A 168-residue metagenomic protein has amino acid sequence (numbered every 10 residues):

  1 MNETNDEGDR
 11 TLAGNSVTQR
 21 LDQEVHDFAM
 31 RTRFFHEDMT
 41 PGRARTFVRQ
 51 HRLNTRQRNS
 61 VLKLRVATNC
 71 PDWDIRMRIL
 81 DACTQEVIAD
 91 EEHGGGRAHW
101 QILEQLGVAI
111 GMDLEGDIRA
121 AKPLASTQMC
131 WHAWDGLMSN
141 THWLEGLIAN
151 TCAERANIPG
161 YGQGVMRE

Functional and structural regions predicted by a protein language model:
M1-M77, A121-L124, L137-E145, N157-E168: Terminal targeting/low-complexity segments that flank the catalytic cores of oxidoreductases
L12-T18, L80-E168: Active-site-proximal alpha-helical scaffolds that flank and shape metal-associated catalytic sites
